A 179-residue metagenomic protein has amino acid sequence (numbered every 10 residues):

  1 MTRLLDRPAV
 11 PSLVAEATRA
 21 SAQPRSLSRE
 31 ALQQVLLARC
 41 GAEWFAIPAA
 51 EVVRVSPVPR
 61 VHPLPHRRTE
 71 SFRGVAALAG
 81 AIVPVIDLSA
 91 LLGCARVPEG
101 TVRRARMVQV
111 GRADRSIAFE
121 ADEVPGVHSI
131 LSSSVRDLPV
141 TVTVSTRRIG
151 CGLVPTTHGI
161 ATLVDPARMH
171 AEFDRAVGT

Functional and structural regions predicted by a protein language model:
M1-T179: An acidic, low-aromatic, low-complexity terminal/linker signal
